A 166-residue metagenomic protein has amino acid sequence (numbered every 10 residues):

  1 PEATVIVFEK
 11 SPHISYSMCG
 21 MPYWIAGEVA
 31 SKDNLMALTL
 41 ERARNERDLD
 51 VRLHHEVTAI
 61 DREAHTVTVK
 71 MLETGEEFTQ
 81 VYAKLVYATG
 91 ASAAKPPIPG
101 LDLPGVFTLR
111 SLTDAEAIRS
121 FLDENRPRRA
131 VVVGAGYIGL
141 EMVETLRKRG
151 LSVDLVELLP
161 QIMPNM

Functional and structural regions predicted by a protein language model:
P1-E56, V143-M166: Beta1-alpha1 glycine-rich phosphate/pyrophosphate-binding loop at the start of Rossmann-like nucleotide-binding domains
A37, E41-V133, Q161: FAD-binding core/adjacent interface of flavoenzyme oxidoreductases
G136: Glycine-rich NAD(P) Rossmann-fold beta1-alpha1 loop
G139-L140: N-terminal Rossmann-fold NAD(P) dinucleotide-binding loop
